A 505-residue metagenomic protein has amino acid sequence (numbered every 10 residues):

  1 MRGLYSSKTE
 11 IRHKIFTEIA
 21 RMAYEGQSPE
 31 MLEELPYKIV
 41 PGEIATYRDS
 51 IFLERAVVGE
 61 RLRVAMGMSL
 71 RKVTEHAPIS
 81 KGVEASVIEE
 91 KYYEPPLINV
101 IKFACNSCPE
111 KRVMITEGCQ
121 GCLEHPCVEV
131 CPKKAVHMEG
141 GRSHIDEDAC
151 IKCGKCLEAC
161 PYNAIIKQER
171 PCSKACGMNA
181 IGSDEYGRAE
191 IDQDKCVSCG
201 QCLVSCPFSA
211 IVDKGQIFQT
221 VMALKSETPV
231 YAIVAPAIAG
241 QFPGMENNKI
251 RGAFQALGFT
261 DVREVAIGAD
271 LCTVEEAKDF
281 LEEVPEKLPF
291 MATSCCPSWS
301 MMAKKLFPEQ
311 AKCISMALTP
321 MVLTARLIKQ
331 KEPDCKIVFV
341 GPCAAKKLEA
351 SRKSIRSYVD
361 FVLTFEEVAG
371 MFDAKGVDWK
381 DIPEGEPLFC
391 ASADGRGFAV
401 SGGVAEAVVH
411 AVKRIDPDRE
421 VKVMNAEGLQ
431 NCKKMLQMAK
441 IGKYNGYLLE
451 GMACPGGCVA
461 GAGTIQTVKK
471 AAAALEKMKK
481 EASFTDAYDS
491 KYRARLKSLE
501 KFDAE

Functional and structural regions predicted by a protein language model:
M1-E75, D213-E505: Iron-sulfur-associated redox domains of electron-transfer enzymes in respiratory and anaerobic energy metabolism
T74-S86, K91-E94: Acidic, serine/threonine-rich, charge-biased low-complexity segments in large eukaryotic scaffold/adaptor proteins
V87-T116, K133-K134: N-terminal [4Fe-4S]-dependent radical SAM core
I98, K102-R112, C122-C127, C153-C156 (+4 more regions): Cysteine-cluster motifs in flexible loop/terminal segments that predominantly coordinate metals
N106-M114, H137-R142, S183, Q201 (+3 more regions): Gly-rich Lys/Arg/Thr-decorated short loops/hinges at beta-loop-alpha junctions or inter-strand turns that position
C122, I151, K167, V197 (+3 more regions): Residue-level recognition of alpha-helix initiation/capping sites
E124-E147, K155-D192, V197, Q201-Q216: Iron-sulfur cluster-binding cysteine motifs and their immediate structural context in ferredoxin-like electron-transfer
